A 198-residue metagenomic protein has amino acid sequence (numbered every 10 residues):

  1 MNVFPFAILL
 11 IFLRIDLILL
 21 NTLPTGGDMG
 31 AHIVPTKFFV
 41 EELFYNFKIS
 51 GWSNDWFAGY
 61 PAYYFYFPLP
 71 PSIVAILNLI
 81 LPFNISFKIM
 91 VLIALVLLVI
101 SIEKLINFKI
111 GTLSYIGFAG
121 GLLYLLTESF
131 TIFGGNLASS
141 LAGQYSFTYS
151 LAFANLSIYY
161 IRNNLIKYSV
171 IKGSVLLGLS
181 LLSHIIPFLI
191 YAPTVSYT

Functional and structural regions predicted by a protein language model:
M1-F4: N-terminal membrane topogenic signal
F6-I8, N164-L165: Short secondary-structure boundary micro-motifs
L9-N155, L179-L189: Active-site lumenal/periplasmic loops and adjacent helix-entry segments of GT-C-fold, multi-pass membrane
I89, V170-V175, A192: Hydrophobic alpha-helical transmembrane segments
Y149-K172: Membrane-interface transmembrane helices that cradle and orient dolichyl/undecaprenyl
I161, I186, I190-T194: Membrane-embedded alpha-helices of multi-pass transport/permease systems
Y197-T198: Conserved small/polar residues in nucleotide/adenosyl-binding loops
